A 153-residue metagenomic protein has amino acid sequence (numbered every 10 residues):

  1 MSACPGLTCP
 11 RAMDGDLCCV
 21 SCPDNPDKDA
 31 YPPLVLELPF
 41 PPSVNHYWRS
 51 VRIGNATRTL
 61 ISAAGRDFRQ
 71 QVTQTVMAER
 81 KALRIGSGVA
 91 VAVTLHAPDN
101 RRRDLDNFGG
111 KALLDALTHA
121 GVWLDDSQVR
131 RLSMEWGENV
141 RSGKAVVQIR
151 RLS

Functional and structural regions predicted by a protein language model:
M1-K28: Cysteine-cluster motifs in flexible loop/terminal segments that predominantly coordinate metals
K28-S153: Acidic, proline/glycine-enriched N-terminal capping motif
